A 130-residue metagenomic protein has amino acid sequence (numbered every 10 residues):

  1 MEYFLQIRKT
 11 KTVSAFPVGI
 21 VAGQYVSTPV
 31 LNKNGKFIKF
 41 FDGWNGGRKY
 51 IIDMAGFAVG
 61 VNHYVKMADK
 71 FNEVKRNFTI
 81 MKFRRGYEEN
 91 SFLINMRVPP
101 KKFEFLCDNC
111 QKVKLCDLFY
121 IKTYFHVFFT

Functional and structural regions predicted by a protein language model:
M1-G86, K102, F125-F129: Conserved catalytic core of nucleotide-sugar-dependent glycosyltransferases
N34-K36, F92, F119: Intrinsic disorder/low-complexity detector
N90-K114, I121-Y124: Catalytic donor-sugar/metal-binding loop of nucleotide-sugar-dependent glycosyltransferases
